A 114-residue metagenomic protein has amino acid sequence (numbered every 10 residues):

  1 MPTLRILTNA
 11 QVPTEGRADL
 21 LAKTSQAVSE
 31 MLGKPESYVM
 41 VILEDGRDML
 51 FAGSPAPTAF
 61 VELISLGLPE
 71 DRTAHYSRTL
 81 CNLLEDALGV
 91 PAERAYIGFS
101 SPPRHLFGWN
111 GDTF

Functional and structural regions predicted by a protein language model:
M1-F114: Interaction-mediating elements
